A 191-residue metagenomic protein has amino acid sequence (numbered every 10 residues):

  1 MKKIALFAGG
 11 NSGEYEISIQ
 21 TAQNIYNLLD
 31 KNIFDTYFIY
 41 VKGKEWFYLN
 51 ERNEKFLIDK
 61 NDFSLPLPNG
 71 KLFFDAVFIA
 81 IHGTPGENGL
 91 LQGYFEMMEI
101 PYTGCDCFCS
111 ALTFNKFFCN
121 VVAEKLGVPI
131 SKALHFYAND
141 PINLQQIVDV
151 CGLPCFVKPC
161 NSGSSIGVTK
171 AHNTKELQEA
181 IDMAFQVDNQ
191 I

Functional and structural regions predicted by a protein language model:
M1-F108, L112-F114, F118, Y137-Q145: ATP-binding N-terminal substructure of ATP-dependent carboxylate-amine bond-forming enzymes
K2-A8, S12, Q20, K71 (+1 more regions): Active-site nucleotide/adenylate-binding loops and adjacent lid/helix of ATP-dependent enzymes
